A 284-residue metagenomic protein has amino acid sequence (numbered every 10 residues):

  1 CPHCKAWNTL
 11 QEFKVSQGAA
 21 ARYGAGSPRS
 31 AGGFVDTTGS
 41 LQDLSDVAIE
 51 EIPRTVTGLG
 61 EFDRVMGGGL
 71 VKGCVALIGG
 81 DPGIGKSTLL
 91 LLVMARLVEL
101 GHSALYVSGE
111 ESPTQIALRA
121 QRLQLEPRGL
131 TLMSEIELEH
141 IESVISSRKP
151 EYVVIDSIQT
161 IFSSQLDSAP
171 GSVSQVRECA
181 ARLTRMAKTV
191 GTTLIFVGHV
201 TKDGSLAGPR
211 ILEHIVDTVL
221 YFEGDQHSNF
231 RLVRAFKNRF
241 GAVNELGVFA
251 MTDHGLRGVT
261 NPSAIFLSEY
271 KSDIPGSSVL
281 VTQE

Functional and structural regions predicted by a protein language model:
P2: Cys/His/Pro-rich metal-binding microdomains
K5-L44, S146-Y152, Q159, I215 (+1 more regions): Conserved P-loop NTPase
S27-L123, E142, S146: The Walker A/P-loop phosphate-binding site
E51-R54, G79, L105, P127-E135 (+1 more regions): Flexible beta-alpha connector loops of hexameric P-loop NTPases
P82-I84, E110-T114, R122-L125, I136-H140 (+7 more regions): Conserved nucleotide-binding/hydrolysis micro-motifs of P-loop NTPases
S103, R128-G129, K149-Y152, T189-F196: Loop/turn-to-beta-strand initiation segments
A120, S205-I215: Short regulatory helix/loop adjacent to the ATP-binding pocket of P-loop NTPases
S174-H199, I215-Q226: Substrate-engagement module of ASCE P-loop NTPases
